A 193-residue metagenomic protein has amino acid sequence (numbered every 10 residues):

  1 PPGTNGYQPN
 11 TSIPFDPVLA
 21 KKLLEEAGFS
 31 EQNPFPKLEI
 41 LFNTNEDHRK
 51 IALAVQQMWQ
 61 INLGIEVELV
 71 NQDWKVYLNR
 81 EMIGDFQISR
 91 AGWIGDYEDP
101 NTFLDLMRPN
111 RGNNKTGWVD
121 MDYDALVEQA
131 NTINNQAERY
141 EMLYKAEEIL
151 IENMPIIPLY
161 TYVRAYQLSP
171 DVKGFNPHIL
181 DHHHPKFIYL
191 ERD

Functional and structural regions predicted by a protein language model:
P1-A27, T44-K50: Structural transition elements
N5-V18, S30-P36, R80-G84, T102-N134 (+1 more regions): Short, solvent-exposed loop/beta-turn-alpha elements that line the ligand-binding surface or hinge of extracytoplasmic
V18-K21, L53, D124, Y140-Y144: Generic alpha-helical structural signal
A27-D47, S89-G92, N134-P170: Bilobed periplasmic-binding protein-like "clamshell/Venus-flytrap" ligand-binding domains
N43, W93-G95, T116-V119: A glycine-rich, aromatic-flanked flexible loop/lid motif
R49-N62: Short, polar/charged alpha-helical segment
Q60-R108, M142: Periplasmic binding protein-like
